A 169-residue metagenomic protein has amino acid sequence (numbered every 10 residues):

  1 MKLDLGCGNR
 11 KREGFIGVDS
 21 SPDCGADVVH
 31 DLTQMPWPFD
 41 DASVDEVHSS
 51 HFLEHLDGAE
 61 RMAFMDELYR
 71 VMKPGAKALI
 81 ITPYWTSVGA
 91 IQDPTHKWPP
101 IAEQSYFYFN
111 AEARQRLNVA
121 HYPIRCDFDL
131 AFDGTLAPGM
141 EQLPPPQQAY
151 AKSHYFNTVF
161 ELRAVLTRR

Functional and structural regions predicted by a protein language model:
K2-P36: Class I SAM-dependent methyltransferase SAM/SAH-binding core
I16, V28, D40, H48 (+1 more regions): Conserved Rossmann-like nucleotide-binding pocket used by diverse enzymes that bind dinucleotide cofactors
T33-V47: A short acidic, Gly/Pro-enriched loop at the edge of an enzyme's catalytic core that lines a small-molecule cofactor
Q34, E54, Y108: Active-site micro-motifs of SAM-dependent methyltransferase domains
P38-D40, D57, A102: GHKL-family ATP-binding catalytic core of two-component histidine kinases
D45-E60: A short SAM/SAH-binding and catalytic strip from SAM-dependent methyltransferases
E60-A63, E67, K73, K77-R169: S-adenosyl-L-methionine-dependent methyltransferase catalytic module, highlighting the catalytic core
